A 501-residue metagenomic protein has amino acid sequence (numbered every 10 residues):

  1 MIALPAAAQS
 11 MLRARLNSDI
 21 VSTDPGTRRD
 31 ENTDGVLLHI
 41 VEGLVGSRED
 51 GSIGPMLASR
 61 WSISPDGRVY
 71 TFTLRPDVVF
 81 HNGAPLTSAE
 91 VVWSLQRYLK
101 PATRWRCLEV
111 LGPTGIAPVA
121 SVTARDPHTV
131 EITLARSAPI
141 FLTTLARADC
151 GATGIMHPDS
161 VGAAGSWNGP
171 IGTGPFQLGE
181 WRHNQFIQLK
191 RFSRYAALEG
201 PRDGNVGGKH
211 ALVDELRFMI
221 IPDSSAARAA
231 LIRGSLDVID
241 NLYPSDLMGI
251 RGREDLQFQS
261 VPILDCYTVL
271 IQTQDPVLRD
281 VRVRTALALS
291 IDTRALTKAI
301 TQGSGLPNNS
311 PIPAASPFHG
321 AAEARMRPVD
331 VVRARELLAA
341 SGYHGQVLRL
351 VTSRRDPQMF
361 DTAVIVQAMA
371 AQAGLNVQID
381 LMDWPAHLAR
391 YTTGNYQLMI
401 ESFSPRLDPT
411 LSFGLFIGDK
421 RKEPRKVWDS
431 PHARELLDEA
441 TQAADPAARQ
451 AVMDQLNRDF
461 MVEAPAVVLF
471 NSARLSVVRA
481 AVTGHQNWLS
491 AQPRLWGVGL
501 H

Functional and structural regions predicted by a protein language model:
R15-P65, Q96, T103, I171 (+1 more regions): N-terminal lobe/hinge region of extracytoplasmic solute-binding protein
S59-R104, R125, E131-T133, A230 (+1 more regions): Aromatic- and charge-enriched surface segment that lines or borders ligand/interaction sites
T73, L108-P158, P175-R182: Surface-exposed binding/hinge segments that line and control ligand-binding clefts or catalytic entry sites
T143-R217, S225-A226, V331-V332, E336: Gly/Pro-rich hinge or "lid" segments in bacterial periplasmic/extracellular proteins
F176, L306-A340, P357-M359: Structural transition elements
A197-G249, N376-Q378: Ligand-site clamp/hinge motif
G249, Q274, L278-S316, D361 (+1 more regions): Periplasmic-binding protein-like
Q372, N376-H387, T392, G414-A480 (+1 more regions): Extracytoplasmic/peripheral linker and loop segments enriched in polar/acidic and small residues with frequent Thr/Pro
